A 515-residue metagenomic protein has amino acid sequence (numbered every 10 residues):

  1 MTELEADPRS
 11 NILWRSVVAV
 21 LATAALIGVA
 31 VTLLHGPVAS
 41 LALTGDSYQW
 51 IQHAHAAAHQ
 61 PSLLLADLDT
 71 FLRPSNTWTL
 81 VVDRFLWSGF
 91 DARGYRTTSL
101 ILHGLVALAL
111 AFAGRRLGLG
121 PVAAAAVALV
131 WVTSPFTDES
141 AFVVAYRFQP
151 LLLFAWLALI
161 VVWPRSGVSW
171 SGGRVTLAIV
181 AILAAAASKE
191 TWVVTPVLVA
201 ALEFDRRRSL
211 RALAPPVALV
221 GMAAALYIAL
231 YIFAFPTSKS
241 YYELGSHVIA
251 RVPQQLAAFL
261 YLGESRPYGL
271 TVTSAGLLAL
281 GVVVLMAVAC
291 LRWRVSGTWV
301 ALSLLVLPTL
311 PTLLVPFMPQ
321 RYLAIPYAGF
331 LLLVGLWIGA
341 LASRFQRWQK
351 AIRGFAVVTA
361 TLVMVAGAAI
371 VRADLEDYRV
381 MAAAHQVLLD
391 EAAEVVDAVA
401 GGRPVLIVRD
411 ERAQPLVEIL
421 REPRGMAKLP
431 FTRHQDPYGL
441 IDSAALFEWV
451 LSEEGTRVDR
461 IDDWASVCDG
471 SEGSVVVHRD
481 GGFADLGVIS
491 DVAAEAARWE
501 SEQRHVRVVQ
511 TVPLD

Functional and structural regions predicted by a protein language model:
T2-D515: Polytopic membrane enzymes that build or remodel cell-surface glycoconjugates and lipids
